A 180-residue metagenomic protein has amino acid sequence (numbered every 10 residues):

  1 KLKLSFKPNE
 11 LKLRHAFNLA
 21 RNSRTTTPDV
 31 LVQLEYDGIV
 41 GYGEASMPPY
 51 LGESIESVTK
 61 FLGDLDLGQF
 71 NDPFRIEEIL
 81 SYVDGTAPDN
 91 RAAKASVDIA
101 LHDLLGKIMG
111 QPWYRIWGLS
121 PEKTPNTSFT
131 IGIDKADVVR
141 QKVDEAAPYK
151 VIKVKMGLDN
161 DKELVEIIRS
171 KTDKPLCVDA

Functional and structural regions predicted by a protein language model:
K1, T27-D29, A92, E122-N126: Sequence-level motif detector for i,i+2 pairs with an aromatic at +2
K1-L51: Structured beta-strand/loop patches that form or line metal/cofactor-binding pockets in enzymes
S5-L11, L101-K107, K150-V154: Short linear motifs at secondary-structure transitions and domain/linker junctions
K7-N9, L13-H15, M109-W113, P121-K123 (+1 more regions): Glycine-rich, flexible loop/turn motifs
A16, Y42-E44, E53-I55, D137-V139 (+1 more regions): Short acidic, gly/pro-rich beta-turn/loop elements at beta-sheet edges and active-site/ligand-binding grooves
N22-R24, E56, G118-P121: Short capping/connector residues at structural and topological boundaries
L34-Y36, V40-I108: Metal- or metallocofactor-binding catalytic centers and their adjacent structured scaffolds across diverse enzyme
W113-A180: Metal-dependent enolase-superfamily TIM-barrel catalytic cores that perform enediolate-based chemistry
